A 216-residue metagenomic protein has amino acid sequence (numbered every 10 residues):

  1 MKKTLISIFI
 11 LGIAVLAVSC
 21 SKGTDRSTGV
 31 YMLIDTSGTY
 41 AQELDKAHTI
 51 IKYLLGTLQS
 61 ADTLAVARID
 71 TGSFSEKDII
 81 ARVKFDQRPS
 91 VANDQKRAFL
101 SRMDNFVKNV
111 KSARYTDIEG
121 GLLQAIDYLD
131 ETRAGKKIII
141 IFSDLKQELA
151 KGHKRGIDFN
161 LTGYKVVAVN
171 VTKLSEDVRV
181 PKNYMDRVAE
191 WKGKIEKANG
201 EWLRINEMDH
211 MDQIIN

Functional and structural regions predicted by a protein language model:
L16-S19: C-terminal motif of bacterial Sec signal peptides marking the signal peptidase cleavage site
S21-G23: Bacterial signal peptide processing site
R26-Q87, I138-I140, M208-D212: Von Willebrand factor
T28, A113-G163: Exposed acidic/Ser/Thr-rich ligand/metal-binding surfaces
Y40-E43, F74-D78, Q147-K154, S175-R179 (+1 more regions): Extracytoplasmic/secreted cell-surface and envelope-processing proteins
D86-K136, T172-L174: Von Willebrand factor
L145-E190: VWA/integrin I-like adhesion module and closely mimicked acidic/polar interface patches used
Y184-N216: C-terminal helix of von Willebrand factor
